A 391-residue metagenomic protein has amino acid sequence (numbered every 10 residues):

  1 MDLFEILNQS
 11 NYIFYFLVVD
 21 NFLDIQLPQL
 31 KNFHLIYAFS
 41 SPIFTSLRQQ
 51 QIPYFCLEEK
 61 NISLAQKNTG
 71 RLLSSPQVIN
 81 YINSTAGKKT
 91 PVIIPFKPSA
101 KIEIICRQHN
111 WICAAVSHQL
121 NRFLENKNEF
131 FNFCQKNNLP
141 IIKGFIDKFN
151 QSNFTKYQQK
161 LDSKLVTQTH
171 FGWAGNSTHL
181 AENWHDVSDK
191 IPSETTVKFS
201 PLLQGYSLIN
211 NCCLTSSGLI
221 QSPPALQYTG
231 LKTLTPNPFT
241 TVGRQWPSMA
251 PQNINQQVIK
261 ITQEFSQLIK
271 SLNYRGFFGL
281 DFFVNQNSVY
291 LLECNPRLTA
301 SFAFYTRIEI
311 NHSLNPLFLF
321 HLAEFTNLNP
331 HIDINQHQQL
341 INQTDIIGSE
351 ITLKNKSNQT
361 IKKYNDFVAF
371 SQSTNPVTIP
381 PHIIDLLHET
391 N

Functional and structural regions predicted by a protein language model:
M1-Q119, Q151-N153: ATP-binding N-terminal substructure of ATP-dependent carboxylate-amine bond-forming enzymes
S46-Q50, Q66-K67, R122-E129, G175-S177 (+1 more regions): Short, charged, surface-exposed secondary-structure boundary motifs
N121-G205, T215-L219, G243-Q267: Active-site nucleotide/adenylate-binding loops and adjacent lid/helix of ATP-dependent enzymes
F171, V284, P296: Short, glycine/acidic-enriched loop or turn micro-motifs at the edges of active sites
H179-P236, V284-Y290, Q343-N358, K362-D366: Phosphate-binding site of ATP-dependent enzymes
N210-F265, N295-L322: ATP-dependent carboxylate/phosphate-activation module, predominantly the ATP-grasp catalytic core and closely related
T240-Q286, A323-K354: A long amphipathic alpha-helix within ATP-dependent nucleotide-binding catalytic cores
L322-N391: Peripheral (often C-terminal) accessory segments that flank ATP-dependent C-N-forming ligase machineries
